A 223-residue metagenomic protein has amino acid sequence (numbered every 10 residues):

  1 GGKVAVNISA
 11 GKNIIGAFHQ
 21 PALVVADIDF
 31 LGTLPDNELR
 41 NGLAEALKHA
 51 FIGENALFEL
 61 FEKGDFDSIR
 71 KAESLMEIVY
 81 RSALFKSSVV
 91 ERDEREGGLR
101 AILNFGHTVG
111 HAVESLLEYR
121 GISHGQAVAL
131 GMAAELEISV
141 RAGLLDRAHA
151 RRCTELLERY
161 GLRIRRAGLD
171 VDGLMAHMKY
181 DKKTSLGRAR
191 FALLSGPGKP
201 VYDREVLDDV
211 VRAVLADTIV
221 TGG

Functional and structural regions predicted by a protein language model:
G1, K12, L23, E38 (+6 more regions): Short glycine- and Lys/Arg-enriched binding-loop motifs that mark or flank ligand-binding interfaces
G1-F66: A glycine/threonine-rich phosphate-anchoring loop and its flanking beta-alpha core in nucleotide/phosphate-binding
N13, Q20, L99-R100, A189: A generic hydrophobic-helix recognition signal that picks specific residues within alpha-helical hydrophobic
L31-T33, E54, G110-H111, K199-V201: Short, acidic Gly/Pro/Ser/Thr-rich loop/turn segments
G32, S68, G98, T218-G223: Double-stranded RNA-binding/processing signature
E38, A44-A46, L144-G223: C-terminal charged capping/lid subdomain of soluble metabolic enzymes
E59-D172: Active-site segments that bind and position negatively charged phosphate/pyrophosphate groups
